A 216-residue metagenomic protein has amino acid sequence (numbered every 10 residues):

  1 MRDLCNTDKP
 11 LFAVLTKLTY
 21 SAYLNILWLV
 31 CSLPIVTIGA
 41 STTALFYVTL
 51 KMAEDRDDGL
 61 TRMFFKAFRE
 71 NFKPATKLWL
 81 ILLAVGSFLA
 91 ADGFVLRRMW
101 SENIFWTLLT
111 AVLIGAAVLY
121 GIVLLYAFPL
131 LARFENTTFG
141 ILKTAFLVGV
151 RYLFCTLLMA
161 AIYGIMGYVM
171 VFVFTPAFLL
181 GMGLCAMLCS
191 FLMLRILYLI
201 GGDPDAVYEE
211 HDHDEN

Functional and structural regions predicted by a protein language model:
M1-L109, Y120-N216: Helix-coil boundary and N-terminal low-complexity module in membrane systems
